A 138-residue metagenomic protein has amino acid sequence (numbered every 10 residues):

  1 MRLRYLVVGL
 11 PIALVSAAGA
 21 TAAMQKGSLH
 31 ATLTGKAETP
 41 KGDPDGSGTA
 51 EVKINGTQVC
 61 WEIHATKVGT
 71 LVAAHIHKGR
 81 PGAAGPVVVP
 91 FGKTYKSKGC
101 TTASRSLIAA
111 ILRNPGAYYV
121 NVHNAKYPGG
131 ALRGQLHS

Functional and structural regions predicted by a protein language model:
R2-Y5, A18-A74, K78-S138: Metal-centered catalytic cores of metalloenzymes
V8-S16: Bacterial N-terminal signal peptides
